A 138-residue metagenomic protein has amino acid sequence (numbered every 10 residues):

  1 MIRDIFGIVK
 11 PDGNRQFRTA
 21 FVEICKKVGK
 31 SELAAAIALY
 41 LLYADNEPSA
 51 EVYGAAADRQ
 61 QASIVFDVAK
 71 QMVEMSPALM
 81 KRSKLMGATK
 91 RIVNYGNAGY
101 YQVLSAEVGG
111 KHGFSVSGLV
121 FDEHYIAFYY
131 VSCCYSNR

Functional and structural regions predicted by a protein language model:
M1-R138: Phosphate/NTP-binding elements of NTP-utilizing enzymes
